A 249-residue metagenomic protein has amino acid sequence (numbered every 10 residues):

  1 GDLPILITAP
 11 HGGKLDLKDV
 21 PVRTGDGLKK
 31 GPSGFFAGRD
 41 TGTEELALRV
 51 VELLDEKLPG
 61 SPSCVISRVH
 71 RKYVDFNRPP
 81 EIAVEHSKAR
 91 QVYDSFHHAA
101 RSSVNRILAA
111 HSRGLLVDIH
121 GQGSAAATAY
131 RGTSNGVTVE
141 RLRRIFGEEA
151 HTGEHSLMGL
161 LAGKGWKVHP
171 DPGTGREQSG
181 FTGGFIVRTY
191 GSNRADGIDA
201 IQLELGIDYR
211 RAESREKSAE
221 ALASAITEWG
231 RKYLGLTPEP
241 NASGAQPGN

Functional and structural regions predicted by a protein language model:
G1-G248: N-terminal catalytic or cofactor-binding beta/alpha core of small enzyme domains
